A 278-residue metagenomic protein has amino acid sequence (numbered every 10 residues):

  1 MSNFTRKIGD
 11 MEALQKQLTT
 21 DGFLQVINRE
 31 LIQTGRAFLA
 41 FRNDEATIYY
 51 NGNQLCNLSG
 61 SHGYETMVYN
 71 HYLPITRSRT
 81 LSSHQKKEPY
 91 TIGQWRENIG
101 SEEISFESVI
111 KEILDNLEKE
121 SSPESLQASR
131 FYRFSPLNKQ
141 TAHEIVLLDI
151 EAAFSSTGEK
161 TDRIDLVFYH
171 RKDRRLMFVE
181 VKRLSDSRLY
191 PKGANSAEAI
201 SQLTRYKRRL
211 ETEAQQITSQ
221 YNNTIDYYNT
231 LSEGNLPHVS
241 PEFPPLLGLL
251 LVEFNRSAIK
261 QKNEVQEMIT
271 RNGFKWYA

Functional and structural regions predicted by a protein language model:
M1-A278: Charged, terminal alpha-helix-loop-beta segments that serve as non-catalytic nucleic-acid engagement and/or assembly
